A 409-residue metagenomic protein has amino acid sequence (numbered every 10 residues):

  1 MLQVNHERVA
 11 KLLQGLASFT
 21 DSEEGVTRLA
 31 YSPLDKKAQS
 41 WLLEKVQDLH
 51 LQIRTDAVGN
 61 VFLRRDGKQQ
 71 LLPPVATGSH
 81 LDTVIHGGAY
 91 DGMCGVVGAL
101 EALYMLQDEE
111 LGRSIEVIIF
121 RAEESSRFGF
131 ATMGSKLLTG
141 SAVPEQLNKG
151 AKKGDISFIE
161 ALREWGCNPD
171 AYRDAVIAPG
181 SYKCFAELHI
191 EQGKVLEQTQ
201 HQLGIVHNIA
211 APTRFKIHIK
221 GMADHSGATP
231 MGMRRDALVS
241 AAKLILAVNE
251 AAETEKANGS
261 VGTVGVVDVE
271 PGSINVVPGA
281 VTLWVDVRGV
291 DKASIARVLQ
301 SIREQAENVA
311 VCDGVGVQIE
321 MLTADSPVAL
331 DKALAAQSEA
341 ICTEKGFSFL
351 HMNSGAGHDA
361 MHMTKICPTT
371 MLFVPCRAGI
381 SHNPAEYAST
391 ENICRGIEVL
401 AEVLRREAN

Functional and structural regions predicted by a protein language model:
L2-S32, R121, D325, I380-H382: N-terminal capping segment at the start of a domain
V9-A17, G78-S79, F349-V399: Zn-dependent metallopeptidase/amidohydrolase metal-coordination segment
D21-D66: A non-catalytic alpha/beta surface segment that caps or lines the substrate-entry region of metallo-dependent hydrolase
L29-Y31, T263-G272, W284-V287, G316-A335 (+1 more regions): A short beta-alpha structural unit
L43, Q47, Q52, V61-R163 (+2 more regions): Active-site metal-coordination/substrate-binding segment of hydrolases, especially metallo-dependent peptidases
T77, H86-E124, T213-I219, H225 (+4 more regions): Alpha-helical metal-binding/catalytic segments enriched in His/Glu/Asp
A122-E123, G129-K292: Midchain, well-structured core segments that form catalytic/ion-binding scaffolds
I209, H225, T229-T254, L299 (+3 more regions): His/Asp/Glu-rich mid-to-C-terminal helical/loop segments that flank catalytic regions of hydrolases
